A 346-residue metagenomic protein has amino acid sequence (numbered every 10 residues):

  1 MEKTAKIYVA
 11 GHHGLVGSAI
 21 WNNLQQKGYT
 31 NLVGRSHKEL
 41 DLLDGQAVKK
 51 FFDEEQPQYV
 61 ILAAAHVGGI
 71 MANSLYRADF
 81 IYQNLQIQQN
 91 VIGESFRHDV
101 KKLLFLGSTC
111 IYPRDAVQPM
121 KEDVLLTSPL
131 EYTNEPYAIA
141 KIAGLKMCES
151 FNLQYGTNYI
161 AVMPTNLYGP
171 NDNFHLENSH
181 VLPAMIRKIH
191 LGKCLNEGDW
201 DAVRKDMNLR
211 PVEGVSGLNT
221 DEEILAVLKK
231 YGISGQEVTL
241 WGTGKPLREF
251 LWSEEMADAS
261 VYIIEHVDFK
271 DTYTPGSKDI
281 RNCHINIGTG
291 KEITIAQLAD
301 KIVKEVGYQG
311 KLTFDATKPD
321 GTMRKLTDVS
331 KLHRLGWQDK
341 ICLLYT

Functional and structural regions predicted by a protein language model:
A10, R35, A63-A64, L103-S108 (+1 more regions): SDR active-site strand-loop-helix element
G11, L15, A19-K27, L191-L344: C-terminal substrate-binding subdomain of Rossmann-fold SDR/epimerase-dehydratase oxidoreductases
N31-V48: Adenosine-cofactor binding site in Rossmann-like domains, unifying the SAM/SAH pocket of S-adenosylmethionine-dependent
G45-L85: NAD(P)H-binding glycine-rich loop region in Rossmannoid oxidoreductase-like domains and their noncatalytic homologs
I81, L85, T133-L145, H175-P183 (+1 more regions): Short-chain dehydrogenase/reductase
Q89-N134, I160, N173: Conserved Rossmann-fold NAD(P)-dependent oxidoreductase catalytic core, especially the SDR/UDP-sugar
Y112-P113, I160-A184, K188, K193-N219: Flexible, glycine-rich beta-alpha linker
Y132-M163, A184-L195: Active-site Tyr-X1-5-Lys
